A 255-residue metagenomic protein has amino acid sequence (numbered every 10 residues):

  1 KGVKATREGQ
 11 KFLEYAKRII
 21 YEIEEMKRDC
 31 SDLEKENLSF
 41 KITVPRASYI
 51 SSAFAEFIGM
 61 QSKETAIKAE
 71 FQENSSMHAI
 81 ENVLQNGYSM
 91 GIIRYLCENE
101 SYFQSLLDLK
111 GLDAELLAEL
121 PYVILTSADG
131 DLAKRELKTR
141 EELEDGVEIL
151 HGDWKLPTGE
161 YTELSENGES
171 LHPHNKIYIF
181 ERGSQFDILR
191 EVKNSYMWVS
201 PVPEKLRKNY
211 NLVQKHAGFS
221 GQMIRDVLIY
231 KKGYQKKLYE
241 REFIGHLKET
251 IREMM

Functional and structural regions predicted by a protein language model:
K1-E22: Basic, amphipathic "hinge/linker" alpha-helix immediately C-terminal to the N-terminal HTH DNA-binding motif
T6-G9, N82-L84, L143, F186-V192 (+1 more regions): Hydrophobic residues within well-ordered alpha-helices
K17, Y21-E25, D29, L33-E81 (+1 more regions): N-terminal winged-helix
I50-E56, E100, T139-R140, E144-E169: Secondary-structure junction motif
S75-S76, I92-E100, S127-A128, V192-E204: Beta->alpha turn/N-cap motifs
L84-S89, D153-Q214: Hydrophobic hinge/microswitch elements
L106-E148: Flexible hinge/capping segments at coil-to-helix
V202-E204, V213-M255: A late-sequence structural motif
